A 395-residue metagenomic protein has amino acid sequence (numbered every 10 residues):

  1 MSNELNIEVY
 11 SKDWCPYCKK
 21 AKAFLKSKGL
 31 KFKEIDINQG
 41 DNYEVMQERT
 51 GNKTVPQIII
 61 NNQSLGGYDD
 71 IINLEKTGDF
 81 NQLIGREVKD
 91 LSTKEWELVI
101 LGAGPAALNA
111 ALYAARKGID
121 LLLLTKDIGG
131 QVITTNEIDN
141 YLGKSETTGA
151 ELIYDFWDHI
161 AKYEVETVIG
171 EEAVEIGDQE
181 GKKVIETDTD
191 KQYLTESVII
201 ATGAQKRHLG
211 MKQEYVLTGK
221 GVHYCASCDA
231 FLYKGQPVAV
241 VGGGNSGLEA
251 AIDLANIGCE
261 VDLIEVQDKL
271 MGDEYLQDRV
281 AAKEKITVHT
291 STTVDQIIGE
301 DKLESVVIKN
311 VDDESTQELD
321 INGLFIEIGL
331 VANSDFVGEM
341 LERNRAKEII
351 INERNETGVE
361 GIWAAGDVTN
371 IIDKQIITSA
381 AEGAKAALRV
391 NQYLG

Functional and structural regions predicted by a protein language model:
S2-I35: Local sequence-structure signature of Cys/Sec-based thiol-disulfide redox active-site neighborhoods
D13, K22, K26-G29, T93-V165 (+3 more regions): Beta1-alpha1 glycine-rich phosphate/pyrophosphate-binding loop at the start of Rossmann-like nucleotide-binding domains
I35-K53, F80-I84: Thioredoxin-like thiol-disulfide oxidoreductase module
T50-I59, G66-D69: Structural micro-motif
Q63-R86: Non-catalytic, surface beta->alpha helical segment in thiol-disulfide oxidoreductase systems
R86, L91-T93, A204-I257, I350-N352: Glycine-rich dinucleotide-binding loop and its adjacent helix/turn
Y154, I160-T187, Q192-T195, N256-E353 (+1 more regions): A Rossmann-like FAD-binding core segment of flavoenzymes
G210, V216-L232, I326-T378, E382-L388 (+1 more regions): FAD-site-proximal beta/loop scaffold in flavoenzymes
